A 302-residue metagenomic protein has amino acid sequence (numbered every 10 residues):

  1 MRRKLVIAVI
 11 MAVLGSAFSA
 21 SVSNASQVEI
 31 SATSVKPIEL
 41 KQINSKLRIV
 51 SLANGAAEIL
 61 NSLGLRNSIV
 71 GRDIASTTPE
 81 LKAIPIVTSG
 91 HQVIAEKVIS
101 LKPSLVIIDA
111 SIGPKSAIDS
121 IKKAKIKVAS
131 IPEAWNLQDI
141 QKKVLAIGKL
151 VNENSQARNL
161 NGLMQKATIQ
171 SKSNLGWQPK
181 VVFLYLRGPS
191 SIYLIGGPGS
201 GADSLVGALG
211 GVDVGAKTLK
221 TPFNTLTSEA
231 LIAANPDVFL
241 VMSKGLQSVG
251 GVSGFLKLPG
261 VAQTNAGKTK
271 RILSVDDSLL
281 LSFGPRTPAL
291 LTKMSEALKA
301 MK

Functional and structural regions predicted by a protein language model:
R2-A57, L150-L184, S243, E296-K302: Bacterial Sec-exported substrate-binding components of ABC uptake systems
I30, L47, D139-N152, R158 (+3 more regions): Structured C-terminal subdomain patch of bacterial secreted/periplasmic proteins
T33-V35, P85-E96, T218-S228: Short helix-initiation/N-cap motifs at beta->coil->alpha
L47-L101, L105-I112, G211-V214, Q247: A short, structured surface patch at a secondary-structure boundary
D73, P198-F223, S243, S274: His/Asp/Glu-enriched short active-site or ligand-binding loop at hydrolase and phosphoryl-transfer sites
S76-E80, K115-A146, L150: Flexible loop/hinge segments that line or gate small-molecule binding clefts
I94-S111, I126, T227-K244: Proline-aspartate-enriched helix->loop->beta-strand connector
S116, P132-A146, Q178-G201, Q247-G250: Extracytoplasmic ligand-binding site segments that recognize negatively charged/polar headgroups
